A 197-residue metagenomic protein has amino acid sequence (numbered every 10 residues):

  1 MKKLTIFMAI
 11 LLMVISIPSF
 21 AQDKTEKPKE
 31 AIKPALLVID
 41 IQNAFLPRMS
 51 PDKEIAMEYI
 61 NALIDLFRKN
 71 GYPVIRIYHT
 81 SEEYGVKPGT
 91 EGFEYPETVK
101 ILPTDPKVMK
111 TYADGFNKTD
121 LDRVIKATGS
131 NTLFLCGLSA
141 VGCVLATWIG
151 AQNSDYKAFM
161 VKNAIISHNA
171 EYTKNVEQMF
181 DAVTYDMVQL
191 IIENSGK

Functional and structural regions predicted by a protein language model:
M1-L4: Positively charged n-region of N-terminal signal peptides that target proteins for export
M8-S16: Bacterial N-terminal signal peptides
A21-P28, I32-A35, A62-D65, K87-K197: Active-site-adjacent betaalpha module
I41, H79-T80, N163: Active-site loop/turn elements of alpha/beta-hydrolase fold enzymes, especially the short glycine-/histidine-rich
Q42-R48: Short acidic, Gly/Ser-rich segments with clustered Asp/Glu that frequently serve as metal-coordination loops in enzyme
R48-D52, V86-G89: Short, solvent-exposed loop/turn segments at secondary-structure boundaries
M49-F67: …and closely analogous acidic/polar surface helices at protein-protein or active-site interfaces in A-domain-like
L66-E83: Von Willebrand factor
